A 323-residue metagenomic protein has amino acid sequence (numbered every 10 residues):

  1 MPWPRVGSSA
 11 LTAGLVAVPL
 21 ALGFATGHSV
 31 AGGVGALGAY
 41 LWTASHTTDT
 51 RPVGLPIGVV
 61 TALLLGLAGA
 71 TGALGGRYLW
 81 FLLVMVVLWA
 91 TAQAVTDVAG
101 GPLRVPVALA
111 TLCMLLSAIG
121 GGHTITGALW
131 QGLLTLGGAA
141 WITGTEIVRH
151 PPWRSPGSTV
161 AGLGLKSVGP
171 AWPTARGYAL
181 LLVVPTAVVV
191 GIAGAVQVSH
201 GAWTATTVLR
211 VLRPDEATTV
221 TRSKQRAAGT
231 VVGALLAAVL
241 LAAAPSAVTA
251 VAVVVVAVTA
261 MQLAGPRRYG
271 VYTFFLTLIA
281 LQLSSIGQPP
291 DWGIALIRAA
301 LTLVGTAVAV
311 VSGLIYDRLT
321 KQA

Functional and structural regions predicted by a protein language model:
M1-F275, L283-A323: Alpha-helical transmembrane segments and their membrane-interface boundaries that form or gate the permeation pathway
